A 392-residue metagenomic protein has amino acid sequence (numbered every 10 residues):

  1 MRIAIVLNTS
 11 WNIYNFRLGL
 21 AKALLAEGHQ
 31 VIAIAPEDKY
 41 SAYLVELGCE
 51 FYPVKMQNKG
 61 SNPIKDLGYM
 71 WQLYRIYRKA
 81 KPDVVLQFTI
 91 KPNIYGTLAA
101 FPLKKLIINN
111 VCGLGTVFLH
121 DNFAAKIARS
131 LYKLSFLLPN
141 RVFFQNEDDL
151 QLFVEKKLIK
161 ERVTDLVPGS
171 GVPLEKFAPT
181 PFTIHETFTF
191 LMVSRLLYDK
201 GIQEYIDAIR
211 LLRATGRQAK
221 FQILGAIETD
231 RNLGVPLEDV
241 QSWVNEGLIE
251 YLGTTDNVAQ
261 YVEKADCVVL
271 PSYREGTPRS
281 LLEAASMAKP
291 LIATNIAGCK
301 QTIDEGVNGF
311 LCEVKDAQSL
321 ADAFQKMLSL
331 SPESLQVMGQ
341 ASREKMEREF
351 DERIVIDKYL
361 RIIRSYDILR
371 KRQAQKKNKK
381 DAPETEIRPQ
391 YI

Functional and structural regions predicted by a protein language model:
S41-V45, T215, K220-L248, L252: Short, structured helix-loop element that forms part of the nucleotide-activated donor/catalytic region
Y52, K133-P179: Donor nucleotide-sugar binding/catalytic pocket of nucleotide-sugar-dependent glycosyltransferases
G115, D148-D149, L166-A178, R195-Y198 (+2 more regions): Short beta-strand->alpha-helix junction loop in the catalytic core of nucleotide-activated group-transfer enzymes
P181-K200, Y205-I209, F221-Q222: Conserved donor-binding/catalytic core segment of Leloir-type glycosyltransferases
T254, Y273: Aromatic "clamp/platform" in nucleotide-sugar-dependent glycosyltransferases that forms part of the donor/acceptor
P290-A293, I303: Short hydrophobic beta-strand element within catalytic cores of glycosyltransferases and related nucleotide-activated
E305-G306, F310-A317, K326-P332: Conserved acidic donor-binding segment of nucleotide-sugar-dependent glycosyltransferases
S319, K326, E333-E349, V355-R361: A short, well-ordered alpha-helix in the C-terminal region of glycosyltransferases
